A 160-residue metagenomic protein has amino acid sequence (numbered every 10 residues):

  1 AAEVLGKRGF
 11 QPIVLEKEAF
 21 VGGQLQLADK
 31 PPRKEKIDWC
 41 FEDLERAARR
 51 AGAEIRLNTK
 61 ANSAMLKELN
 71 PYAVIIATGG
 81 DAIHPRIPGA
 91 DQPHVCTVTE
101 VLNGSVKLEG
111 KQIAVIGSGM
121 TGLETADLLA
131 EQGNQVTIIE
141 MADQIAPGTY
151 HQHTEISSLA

Functional and structural regions predicted by a protein language model:
A1-K17, V21, R56-N70, A77-I87 (+2 more regions): Rossmann-like dinucleotide/flavin-binding elements
G23-Y72, G148-A160: N-terminal Rossmann-like dinucleotide/flavin-binding domain of flavoprotein oxidoreductases that bind FAD/FMN
